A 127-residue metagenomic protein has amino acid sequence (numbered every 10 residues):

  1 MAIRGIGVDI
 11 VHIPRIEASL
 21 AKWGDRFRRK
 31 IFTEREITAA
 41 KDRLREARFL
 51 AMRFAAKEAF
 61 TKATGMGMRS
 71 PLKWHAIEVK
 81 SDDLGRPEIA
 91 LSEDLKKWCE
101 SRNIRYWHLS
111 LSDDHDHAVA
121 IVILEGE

Functional and structural regions predicted by a protein language model:
M1-E127: Core catalytic alpha/beta fold that binds nucleotide/phospho-ligands
